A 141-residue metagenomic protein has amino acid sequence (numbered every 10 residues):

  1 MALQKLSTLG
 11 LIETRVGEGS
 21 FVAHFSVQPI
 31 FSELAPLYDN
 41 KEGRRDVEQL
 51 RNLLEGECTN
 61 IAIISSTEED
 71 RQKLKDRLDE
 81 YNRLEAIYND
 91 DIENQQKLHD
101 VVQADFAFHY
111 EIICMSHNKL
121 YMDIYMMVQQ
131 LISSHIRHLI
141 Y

Functional and structural regions predicted by a protein language model:
M1-L54, N60, I64: Short linear motifs at protein or domain termini
V47-L139: Conserved amphipathic alpha-helical segments that form helical-bundle/coiled-coil interaction surfaces
